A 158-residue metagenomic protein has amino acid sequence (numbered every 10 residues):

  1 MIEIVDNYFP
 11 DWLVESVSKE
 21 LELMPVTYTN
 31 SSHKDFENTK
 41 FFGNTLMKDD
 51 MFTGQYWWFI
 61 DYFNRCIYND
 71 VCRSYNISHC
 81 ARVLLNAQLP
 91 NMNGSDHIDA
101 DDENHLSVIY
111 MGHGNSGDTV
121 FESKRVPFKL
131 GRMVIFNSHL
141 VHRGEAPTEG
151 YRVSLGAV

Functional and structural regions predicted by a protein language model:
M1-S78: Non-heme Fe(II)/2-oxoglutarate
R73-P90: A short glycine-rich, His/Asp/Glu-containing loop-to-beta-strand
I77, D99-E103, T148: A short catalytic or substrate-binding loop motif that flags glycine-/basic-rich loops and adjacent residues that bind
N93-D96, D102, Y110-K129: A short beta-strand-loop-beta hairpin characteristic of the jelly-roll/cupin
S107-I109, G150-V158: A short hydrophobic beta-strand segment most commonly corresponding to one strand of the jelly-roll/cupin
V126-V141: Conserved metal-binding segment of the jelly-roll/cupin
L140-S154: Ligand-binding loop in jelly-roll beta-barrel domains
